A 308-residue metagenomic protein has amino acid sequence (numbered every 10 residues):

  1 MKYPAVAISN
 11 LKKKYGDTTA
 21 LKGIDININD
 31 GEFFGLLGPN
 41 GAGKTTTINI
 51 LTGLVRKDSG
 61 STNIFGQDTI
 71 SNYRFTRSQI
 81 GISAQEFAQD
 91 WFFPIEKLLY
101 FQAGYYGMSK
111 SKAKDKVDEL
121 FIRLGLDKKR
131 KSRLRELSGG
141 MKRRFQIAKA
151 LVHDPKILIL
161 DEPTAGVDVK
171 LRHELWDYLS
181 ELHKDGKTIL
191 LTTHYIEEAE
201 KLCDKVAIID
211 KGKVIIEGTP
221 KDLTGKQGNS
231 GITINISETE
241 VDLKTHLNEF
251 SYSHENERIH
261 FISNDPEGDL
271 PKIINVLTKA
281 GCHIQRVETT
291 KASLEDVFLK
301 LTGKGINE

Functional and structural regions predicted by a protein language model:
Y100, G104, S111-K129: Conserved ABC ATPase "signature" region
R133-L137: Conserved ABC ATPase signature
D154: Conserved catalytic motifs of ABC-family nucleotide-binding domains
L158-D161: Catalytic Walker B motif of ABC-type/P-loop ATPase nucleotide-binding domains
W176-N264: ABC transporter nucleotide-binding domain
S230-L301, E308: Short, charged/small-residue-rich alpha-helical element at the C-terminal edge of ABC transporter nucleotide-binding
